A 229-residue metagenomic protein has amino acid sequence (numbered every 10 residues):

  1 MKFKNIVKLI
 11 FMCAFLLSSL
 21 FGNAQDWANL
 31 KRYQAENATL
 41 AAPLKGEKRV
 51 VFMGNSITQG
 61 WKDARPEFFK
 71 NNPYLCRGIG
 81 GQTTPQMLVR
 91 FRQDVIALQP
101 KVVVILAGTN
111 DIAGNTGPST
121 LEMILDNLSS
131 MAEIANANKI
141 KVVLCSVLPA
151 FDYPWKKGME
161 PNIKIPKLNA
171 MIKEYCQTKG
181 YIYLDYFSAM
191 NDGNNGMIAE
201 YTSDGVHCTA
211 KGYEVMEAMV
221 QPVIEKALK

Functional and structural regions predicted by a protein language model:
M1-D26: Bacterial Sec-dependent N-terminal signal peptides
A14-L16, L148-K229: Catalytic His-Asp segment of secreted/periplasmic serine-dependent ester chemistry enzymes
G22-V104: Serine-esterase "nucleophile elbow" of acetyl-processing enzymes
V50-M53, Y74-G78, V102-A107, V142-S146 (+2 more regions): Structural recognition of the beta-strand scaffold that forms the well-ordered cores of secreted hydrolase catalytic
S56-G60, G80-T84, T109-A113, L148-D152 (+2 more regions): Solvent-exposed loop/turn segments at secondary-structure junctions within structured extracellular/periplasmic domains
Q82-V89, S119-N127: Glycine-rich anion/phosphate-binding loops
L106-I112, A132-I165: Active-site segments of SGNH/GDSL-like serine hydrolases that catalyze O-acetyl group transfer/hydrolysis on lipids
L121-C145, K173-Y181: Charged, glycine-enriched surface loops/patches that mediate electrostatic binding to polyanionic ligands
